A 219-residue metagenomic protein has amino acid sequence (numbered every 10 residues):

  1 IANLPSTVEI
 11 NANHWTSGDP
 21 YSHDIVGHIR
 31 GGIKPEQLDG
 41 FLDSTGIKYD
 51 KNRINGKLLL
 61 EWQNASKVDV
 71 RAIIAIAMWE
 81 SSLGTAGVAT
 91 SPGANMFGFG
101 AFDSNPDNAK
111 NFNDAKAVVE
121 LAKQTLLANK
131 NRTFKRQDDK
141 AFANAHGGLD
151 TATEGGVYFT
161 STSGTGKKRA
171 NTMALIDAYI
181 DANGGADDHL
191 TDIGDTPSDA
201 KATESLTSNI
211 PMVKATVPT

Functional and structural regions predicted by a protein language model:
I1-A72, S82-N209: Catalytic cores of secreted/periplasmic lytic hydrolases that degrade extracellular macromolecules
A77-S81: His-Asp-centered metal-binding catalytic motifs of divalent-metal-dependent phosphohydrolases/nucleases
S208-T219: Conserved beta-strand/loop element in small beta-rich adapter and peptidoglycan-binding domains
